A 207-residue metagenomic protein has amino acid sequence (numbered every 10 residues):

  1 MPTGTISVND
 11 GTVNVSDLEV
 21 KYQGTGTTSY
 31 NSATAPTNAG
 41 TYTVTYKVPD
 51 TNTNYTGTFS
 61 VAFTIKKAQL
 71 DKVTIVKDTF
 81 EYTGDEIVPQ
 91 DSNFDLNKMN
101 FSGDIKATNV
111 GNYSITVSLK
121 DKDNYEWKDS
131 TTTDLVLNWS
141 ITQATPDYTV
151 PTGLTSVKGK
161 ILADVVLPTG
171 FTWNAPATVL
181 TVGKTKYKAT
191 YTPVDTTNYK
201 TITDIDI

Functional and structural regions predicted by a protein language model:
M1-I207: Solvent-exposed beta-strand/loop surfaces, strongest in extracytoplasmic domains of secreted and cell-surface proteins
